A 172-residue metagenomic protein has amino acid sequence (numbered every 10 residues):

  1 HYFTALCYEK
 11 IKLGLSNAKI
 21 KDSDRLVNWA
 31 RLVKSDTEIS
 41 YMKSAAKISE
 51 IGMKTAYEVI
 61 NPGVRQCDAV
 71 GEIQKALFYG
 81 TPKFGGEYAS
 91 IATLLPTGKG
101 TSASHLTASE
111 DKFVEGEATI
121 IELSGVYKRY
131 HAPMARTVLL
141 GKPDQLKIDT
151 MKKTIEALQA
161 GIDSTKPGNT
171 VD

Functional and structural regions predicted by a protein language model:
H1-D172: Active-site neighborhoods and metal-handling regions in enzymes and metal-associated proteins
